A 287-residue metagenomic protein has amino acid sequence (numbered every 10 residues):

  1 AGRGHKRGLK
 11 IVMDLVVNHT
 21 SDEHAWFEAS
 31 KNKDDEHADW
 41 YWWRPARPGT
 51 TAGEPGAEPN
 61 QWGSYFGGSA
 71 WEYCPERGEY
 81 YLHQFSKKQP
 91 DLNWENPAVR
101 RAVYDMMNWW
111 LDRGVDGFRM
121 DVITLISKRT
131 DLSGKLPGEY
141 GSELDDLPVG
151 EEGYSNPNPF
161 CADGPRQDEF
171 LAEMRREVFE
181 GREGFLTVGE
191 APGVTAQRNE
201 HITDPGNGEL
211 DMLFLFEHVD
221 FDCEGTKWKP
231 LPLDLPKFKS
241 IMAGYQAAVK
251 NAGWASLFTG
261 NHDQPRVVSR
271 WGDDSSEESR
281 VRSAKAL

Functional and structural regions predicted by a protein language model:
A1-L287: Active-site and adjacent substrate-binding regions of carbohydrate-active enzymes
